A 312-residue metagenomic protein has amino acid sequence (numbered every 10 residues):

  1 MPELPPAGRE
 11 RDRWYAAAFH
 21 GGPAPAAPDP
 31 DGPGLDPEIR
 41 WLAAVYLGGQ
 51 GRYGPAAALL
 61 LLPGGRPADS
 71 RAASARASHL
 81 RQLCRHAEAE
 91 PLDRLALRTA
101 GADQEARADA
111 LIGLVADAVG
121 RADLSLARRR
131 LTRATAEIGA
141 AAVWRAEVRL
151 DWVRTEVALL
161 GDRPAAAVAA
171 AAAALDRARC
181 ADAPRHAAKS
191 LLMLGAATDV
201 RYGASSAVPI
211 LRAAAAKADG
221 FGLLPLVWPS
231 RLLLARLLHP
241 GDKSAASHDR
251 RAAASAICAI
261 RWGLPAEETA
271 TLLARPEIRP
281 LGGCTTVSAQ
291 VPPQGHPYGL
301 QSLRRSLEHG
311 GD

Functional and structural regions predicted by a protein language model:
M1-P33, S205, P209, A216-D312: C-terminal non-catalytic interaction modules
G8-A17, G34-Q50, A58-P63, A68-L83 (+1 more regions): Non-membrane alpha-helical segments in proteins
L35, A68-R71, Q104-R107, L126 (+8 more regions): Structural signature of alpha-solenoid helical repeat junctions
E38, R71, S78, D109 (+5 more regions): Residue register of alpha-helical TPR repeats
A57-R66, R94-A102, L131-A142, A171-D182 (+2 more regions): Amphipathic alpha-helical segments of tetratricopeptide repeats
